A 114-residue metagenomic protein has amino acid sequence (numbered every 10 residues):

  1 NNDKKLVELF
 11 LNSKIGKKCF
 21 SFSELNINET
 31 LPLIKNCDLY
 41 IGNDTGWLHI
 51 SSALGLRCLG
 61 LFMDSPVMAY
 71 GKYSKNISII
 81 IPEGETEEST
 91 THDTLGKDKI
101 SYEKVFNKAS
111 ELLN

Functional and structural regions predicted by a protein language model:
N1-M63: Donor-binding and catalytic core of enzymes assembling or modifying cell-surface/extracellular glycoconjugates
D3-K5, V67-M68, T86: Flexible, glycine-rich phosphate/dinucleotide-binding loops and adjacent beta-alpha linkers at cofactor/substrate
I15, G60, Y70, E87-T90: Homeobox/homeodomain signature
L54-P82: Gly/Pro- and small hydrophobic-enriched strand-loop and loop-to-helix capping segments that sit at the rims
S74-N114: Leloir-type glycosyltransferase catalytic cores
